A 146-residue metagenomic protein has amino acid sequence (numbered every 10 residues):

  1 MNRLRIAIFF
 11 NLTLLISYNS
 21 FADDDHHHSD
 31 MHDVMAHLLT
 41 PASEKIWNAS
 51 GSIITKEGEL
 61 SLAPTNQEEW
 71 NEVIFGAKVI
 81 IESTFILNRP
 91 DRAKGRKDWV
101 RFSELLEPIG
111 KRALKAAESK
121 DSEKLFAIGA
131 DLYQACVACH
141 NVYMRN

Functional and structural regions predicted by a protein language model:
M1-I8: Bacterial N-terminal signal peptides that target proteins for export
F10-L14: Sec-dependent N-terminal signal peptides of Gram-positive bacterial secreted proteins and lipoproteins
S17-N19: N-terminal signal peptide c-region/cleavage motif recognized by signal peptidases
A22-A130: Extracytoplasmic c-type cytochrome modules immediately beyond a signal peptide or single-pass transmembrane anchor
L132-M144: The canonical Cys-X-X-Cys-His
